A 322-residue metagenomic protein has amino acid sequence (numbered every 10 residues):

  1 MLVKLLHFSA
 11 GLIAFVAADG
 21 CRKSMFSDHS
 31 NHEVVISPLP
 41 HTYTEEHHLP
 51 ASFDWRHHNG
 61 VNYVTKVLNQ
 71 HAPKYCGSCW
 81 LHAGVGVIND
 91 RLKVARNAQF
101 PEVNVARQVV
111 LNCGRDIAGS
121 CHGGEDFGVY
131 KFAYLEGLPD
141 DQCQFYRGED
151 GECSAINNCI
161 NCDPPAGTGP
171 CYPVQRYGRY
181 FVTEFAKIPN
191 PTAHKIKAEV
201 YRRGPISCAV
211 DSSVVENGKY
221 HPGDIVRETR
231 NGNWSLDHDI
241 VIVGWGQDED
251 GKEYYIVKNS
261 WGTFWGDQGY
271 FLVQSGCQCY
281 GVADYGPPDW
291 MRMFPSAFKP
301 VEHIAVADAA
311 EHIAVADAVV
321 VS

Functional and structural regions predicted by a protein language model:
L2-A18: Cleavable N-terminal signal peptides of Sec/SRP-targeted secreted and luminal proteins
F15-S322: Catalytic-core signature of thiol
